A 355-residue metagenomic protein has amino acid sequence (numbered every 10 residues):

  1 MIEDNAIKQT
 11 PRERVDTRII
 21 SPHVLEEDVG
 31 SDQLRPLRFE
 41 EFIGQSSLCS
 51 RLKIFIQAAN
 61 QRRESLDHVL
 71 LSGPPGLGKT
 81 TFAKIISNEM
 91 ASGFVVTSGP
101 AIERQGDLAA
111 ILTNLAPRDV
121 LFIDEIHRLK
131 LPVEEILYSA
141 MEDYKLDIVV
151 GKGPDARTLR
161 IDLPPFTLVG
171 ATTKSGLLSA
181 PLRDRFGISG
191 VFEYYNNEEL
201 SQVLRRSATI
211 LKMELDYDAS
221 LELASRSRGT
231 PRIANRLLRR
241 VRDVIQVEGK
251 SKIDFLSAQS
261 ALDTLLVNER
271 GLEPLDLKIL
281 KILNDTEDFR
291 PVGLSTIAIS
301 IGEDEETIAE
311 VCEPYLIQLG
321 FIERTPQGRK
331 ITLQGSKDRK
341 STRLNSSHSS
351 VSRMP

Functional and structural regions predicted by a protein language model:
E27-S72: Pre-Walker A (pre-P-loop) alpha-helix and adjacent loop at the N terminus of AAA/AAA+ ATPase modules, a conserved
N60-Q61, L66-G99, I111-P117: Walker A/P-loop
Q105, P117-V149, S175-R185: Conserved AAA+/SF3 P-loop NTPase catalytic/coupling segment centered on the Walker-B
L177-I210, Y217-S225, R236: Conserved AAA+ ATPase core "coupling" helix
D216, S227-R242, K252-D254, L272-P274 (+1 more regions): The conserved phosphate-sensing helix
L221-S225, R232-V247, K281, T296 (+1 more regions): C-terminal helical "lid" of AAA+/P-loop NTPase domains
D243-L266, D276, G328-Q334: Conserved C-terminal helix/linker of AAA+ ATPases
D338, T342-S346: Conserved small/polar residues in nucleotide/adenosyl-binding loops
